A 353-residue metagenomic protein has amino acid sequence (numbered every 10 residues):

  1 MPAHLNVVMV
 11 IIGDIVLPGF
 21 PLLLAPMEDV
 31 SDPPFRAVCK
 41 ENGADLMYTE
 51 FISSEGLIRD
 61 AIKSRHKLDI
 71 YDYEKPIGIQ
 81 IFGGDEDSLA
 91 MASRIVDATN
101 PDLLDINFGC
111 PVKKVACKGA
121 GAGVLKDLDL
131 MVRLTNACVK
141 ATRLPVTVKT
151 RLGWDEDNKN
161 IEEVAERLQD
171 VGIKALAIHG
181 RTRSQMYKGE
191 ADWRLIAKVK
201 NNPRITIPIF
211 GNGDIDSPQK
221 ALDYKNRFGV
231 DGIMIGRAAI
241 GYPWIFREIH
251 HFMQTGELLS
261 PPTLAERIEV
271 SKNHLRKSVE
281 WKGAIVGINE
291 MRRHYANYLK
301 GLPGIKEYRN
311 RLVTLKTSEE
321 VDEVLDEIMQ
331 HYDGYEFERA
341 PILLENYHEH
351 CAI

Functional and structural regions predicted by a protein language model:
H4-V10, P18, E28, P33-P34 (+7 more regions): Alpha/beta catalytic cores of nucleotide-metabolism and tRNA/nucleoside-modifying enzymes
V7-P18, M27-D102: Glycine-rich, positively charged N-terminal anion/phosphate-binding segment
P21-L23, L46, P76-Q80, L103-D105 (+4 more regions): Structural preference for beta-strand elements that scaffold enzyme active sites
L24, C39, E50, I79 (+7 more regions): Conserved, mostly hydrophobic/aromatic
M27-D29, I52-S54, F82-G84, G109-P111 (+4 more regions): Active-site beta-loop-alpha junctions enriched in small/polar residues
A90-L104, F108-A120, D129-I207: Alpha/beta enzyme core
L125: Aromatic- and acidic-residue-enriched carbohydrate-binding clefts of CAZyme catalytic domains
